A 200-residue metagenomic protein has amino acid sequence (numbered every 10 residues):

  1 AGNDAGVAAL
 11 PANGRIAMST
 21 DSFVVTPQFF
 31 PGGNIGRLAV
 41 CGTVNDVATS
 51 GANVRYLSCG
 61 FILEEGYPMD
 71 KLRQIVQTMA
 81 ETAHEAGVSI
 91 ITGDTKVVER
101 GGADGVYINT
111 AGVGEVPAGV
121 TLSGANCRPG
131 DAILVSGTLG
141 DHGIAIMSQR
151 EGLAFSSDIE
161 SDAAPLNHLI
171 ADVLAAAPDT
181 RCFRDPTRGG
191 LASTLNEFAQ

Functional and structural regions predicted by a protein language model:
A1-Q200: Helix-biased detector of long, well-ordered alpha-helical tracts
